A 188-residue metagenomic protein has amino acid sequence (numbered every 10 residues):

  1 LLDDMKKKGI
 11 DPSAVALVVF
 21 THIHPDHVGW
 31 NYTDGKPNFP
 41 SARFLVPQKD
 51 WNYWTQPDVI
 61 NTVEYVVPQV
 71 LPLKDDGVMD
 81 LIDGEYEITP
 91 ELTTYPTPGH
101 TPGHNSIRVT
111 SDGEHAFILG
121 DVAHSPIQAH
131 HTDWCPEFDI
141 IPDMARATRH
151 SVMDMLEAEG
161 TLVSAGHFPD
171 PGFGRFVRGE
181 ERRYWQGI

Functional and structural regions predicted by a protein language model:
L2-I10, A14, N38-P96, M144-G160: Metallo-beta-lactamase
D3, D112-I188: Cap/insert and terminal regions of metallo-dependent hydrolase folds
V15-D26: Metallo-beta-lactamase
I23, K49-D50, G99-T101, G120-V122 (+1 more regions): Active-site metal-binding loops of divalent metal-dependent hydrolases
V28-W30, P102, I127: Short N-terminal helix/helix-N-cap motif within the alpha/beta-hydrolase-1
G29-P37, R175-F176: Metal-dependent catalytic neighborhoods of phosphoester/phosphodiester hydrolases
H104-V109: Short beta-strand scaffold segments in enzyme catalytic cores
